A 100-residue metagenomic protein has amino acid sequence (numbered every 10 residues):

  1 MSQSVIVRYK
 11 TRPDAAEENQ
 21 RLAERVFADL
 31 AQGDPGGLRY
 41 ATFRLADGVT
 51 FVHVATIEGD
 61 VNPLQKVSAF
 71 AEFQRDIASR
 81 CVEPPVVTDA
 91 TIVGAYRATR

Functional and structural regions predicted by a protein language model:
M1, L38-V52, Q74-R100: Glycine-rich beta-strand-turn "strand-cap" elements at beta-sheet edges
S2-K10, V52-V54: Active-site-flanking beta-strand signature of metal-NTP-handling nucleotidyl enzymes and homologous cyclase-like
K10-R21: Short, surface-exposed ligand-recognition loops at beta-strand->loop->(often short) alpha-helix junctions that present
P13, D47-T50, I57-P63: Short, charged/polar surface micro-motifs in flexible loops or helix N-caps
A15-E17, V61-P63, A95-A98: Residue-level signal for secondary-structure boundary sites
R25, D29-R39, A55-T88: An amphipathic, aromatic/His-enriched active-site/gating alpha helix that lines ligand/cofactor pockets
